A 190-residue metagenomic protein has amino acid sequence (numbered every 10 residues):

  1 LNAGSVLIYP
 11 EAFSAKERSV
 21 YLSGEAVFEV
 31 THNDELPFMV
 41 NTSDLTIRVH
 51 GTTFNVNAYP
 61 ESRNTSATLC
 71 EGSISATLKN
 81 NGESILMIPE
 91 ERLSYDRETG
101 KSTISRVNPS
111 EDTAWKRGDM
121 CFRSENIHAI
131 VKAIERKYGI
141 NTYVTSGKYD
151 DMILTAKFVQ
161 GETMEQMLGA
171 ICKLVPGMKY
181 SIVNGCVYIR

Functional and structural regions predicted by a protein language model:
N2-R190: A residue-level detector for the "anchor" residue at the start of short, highly conserved motifs
